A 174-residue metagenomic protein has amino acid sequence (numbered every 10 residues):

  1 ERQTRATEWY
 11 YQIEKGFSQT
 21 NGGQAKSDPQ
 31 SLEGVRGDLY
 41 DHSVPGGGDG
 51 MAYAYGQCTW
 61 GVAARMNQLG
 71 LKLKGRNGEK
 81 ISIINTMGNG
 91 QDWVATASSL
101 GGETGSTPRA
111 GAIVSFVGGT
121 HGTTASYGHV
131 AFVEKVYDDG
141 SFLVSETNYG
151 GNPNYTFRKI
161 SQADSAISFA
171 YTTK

Functional and structural regions predicted by a protein language model:
E1-I13: Alpha-helical oligomerization segments with coiled-coil/rod-like character
E8, T59, D92, S168-A170: Residues in intrinsically disordered, low-complexity segments of regulatory proteins
E8-W9, D38, M51, P153 (+1 more regions): Intrinsically disordered, low-complexity segments enriched in small/polar residues
Y11-Q12, D41, A54, D138 (+2 more regions): Compositionally biased, intrinsically disordered low-complexity regions enriched in proline and serine
F17-V130, K135-Y137, S145-E146: Secreted/periplasmic proteins that engage bacterial cell-wall peptidoglycan
Y127-K174: Aromatic- and glycine-rich peptidoglycan recognition patches
